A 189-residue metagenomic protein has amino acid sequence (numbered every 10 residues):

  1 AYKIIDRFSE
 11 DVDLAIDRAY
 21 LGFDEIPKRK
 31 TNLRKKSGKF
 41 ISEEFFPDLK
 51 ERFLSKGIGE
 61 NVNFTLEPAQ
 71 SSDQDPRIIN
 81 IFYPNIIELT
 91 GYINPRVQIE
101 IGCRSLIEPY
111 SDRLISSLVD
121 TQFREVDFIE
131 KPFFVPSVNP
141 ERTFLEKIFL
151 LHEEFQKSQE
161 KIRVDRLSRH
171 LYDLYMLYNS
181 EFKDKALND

Functional and structural regions predicted by a protein language model:
A1-G22: Active-site nucleotide-donor binding segment shared across nucleotidyl transfer reactions
I16-K39: Catalytic palm subdomain of template-directed nucleic-acid polymerases, centered on the conserved carboxylate motif
N32-N188: Catalytic cores of NTP-dependent nucleotidyl/adenyl transfer enzymes across multiple folds
